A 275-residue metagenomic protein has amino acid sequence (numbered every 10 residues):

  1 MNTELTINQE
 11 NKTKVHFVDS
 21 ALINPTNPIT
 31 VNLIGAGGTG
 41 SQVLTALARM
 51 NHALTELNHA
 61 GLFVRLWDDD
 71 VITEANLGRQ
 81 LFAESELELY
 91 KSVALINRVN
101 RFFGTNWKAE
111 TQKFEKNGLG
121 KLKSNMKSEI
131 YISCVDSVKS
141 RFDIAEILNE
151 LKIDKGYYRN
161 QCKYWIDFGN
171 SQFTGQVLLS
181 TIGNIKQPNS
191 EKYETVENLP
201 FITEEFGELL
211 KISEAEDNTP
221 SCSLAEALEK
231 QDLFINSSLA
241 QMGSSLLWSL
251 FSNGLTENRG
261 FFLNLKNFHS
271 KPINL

Functional and structural regions predicted by a protein language model:
N2-T39, V43, S137-K139, D143-L275: Glycine-rich phosphate/adenylate-binding loop
N27-L57, R65-T73: Glycine-rich adenosine-cofactor-binding loop
T30-I34, L62-V71, T111, I130-S133 (+1 more regions): Extended hydrophobic secondary-structure segments that form protein cores and membrane-embedded regions
L47-T55, L81, L148-K152: Active-site catalytic pocket residues across diverse enzymes, especially alpha/beta-hydrolases
A53-H59, G254-E257: Phosphate-handling active-site elements
T55-G61, G156-Q161: Short helix-terminating capping/connector loops at secondary-structure junctions
A60-T105: Glycine-rich phosphate-binding loop and adjoining beta1-alpha1-beta2 segment of Rossmann-like nucleotide-binding folds
L87-S128, V135-F142: A structured beta-alpha segment of the ubiquitous adenosine-cofactor-binding alpha/beta core
